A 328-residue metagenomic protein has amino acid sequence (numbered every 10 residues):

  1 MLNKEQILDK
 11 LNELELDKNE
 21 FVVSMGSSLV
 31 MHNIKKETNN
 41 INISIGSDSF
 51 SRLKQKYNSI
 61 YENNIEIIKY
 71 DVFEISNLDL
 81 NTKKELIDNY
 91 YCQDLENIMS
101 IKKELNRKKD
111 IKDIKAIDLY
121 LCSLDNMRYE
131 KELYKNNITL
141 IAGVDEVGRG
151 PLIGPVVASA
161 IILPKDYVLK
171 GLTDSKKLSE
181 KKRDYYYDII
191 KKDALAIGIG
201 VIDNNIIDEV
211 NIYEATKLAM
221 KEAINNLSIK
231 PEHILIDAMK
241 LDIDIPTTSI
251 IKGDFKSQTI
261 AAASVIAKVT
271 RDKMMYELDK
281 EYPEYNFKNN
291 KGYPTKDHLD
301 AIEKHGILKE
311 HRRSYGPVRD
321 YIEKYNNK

Functional and structural regions predicted by a protein language model:
M1-C122: Compositionally biased terminal segments of proteins
S123-K328: RNase H-like, Mg2+-dependent phosphodiesterase core, and more generally RNA phosphate-backbone-engaging helix-loop
